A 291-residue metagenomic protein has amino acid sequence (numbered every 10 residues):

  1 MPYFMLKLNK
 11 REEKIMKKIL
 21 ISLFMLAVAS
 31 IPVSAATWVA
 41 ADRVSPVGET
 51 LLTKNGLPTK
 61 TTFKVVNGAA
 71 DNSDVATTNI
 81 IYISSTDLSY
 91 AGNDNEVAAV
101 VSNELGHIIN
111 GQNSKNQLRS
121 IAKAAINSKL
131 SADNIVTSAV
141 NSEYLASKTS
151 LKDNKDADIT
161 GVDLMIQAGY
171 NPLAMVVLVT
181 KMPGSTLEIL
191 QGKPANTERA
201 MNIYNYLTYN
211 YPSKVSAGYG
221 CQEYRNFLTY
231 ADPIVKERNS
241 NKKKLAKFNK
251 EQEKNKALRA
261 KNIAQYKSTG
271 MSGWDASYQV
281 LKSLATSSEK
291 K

Functional and structural regions predicted by a protein language model:
M1-I15: Short, Lys/Arg-enriched N-terminal segments with co-localized hydrophobic residues within the first ~10-30 amino acids
I19-V28: Sec-dependent N-terminal signal peptides
V28-S34: C-terminal segment of classical bacterial N-terminal signal peptides
A35-P46, L51-D71, L88-Y90, I108-G111 (+1 more regions): C-terminal capping/extension segments of zinc metalloprotease domains
T59-T62, T77-I81, N93-A98: Envelope-exposed proteins and targeting segments
S85-A99, S147-T149: Short pre-active-site segment immediately N-terminal to the catalytic Zn-binding motif
D87, N95, L105-A122, Y170: Catalytic Zn2+-binding segment of zinc metalloproteases
N113-S142: Post-HEXXH active-site segment of zinc metalloproteases
